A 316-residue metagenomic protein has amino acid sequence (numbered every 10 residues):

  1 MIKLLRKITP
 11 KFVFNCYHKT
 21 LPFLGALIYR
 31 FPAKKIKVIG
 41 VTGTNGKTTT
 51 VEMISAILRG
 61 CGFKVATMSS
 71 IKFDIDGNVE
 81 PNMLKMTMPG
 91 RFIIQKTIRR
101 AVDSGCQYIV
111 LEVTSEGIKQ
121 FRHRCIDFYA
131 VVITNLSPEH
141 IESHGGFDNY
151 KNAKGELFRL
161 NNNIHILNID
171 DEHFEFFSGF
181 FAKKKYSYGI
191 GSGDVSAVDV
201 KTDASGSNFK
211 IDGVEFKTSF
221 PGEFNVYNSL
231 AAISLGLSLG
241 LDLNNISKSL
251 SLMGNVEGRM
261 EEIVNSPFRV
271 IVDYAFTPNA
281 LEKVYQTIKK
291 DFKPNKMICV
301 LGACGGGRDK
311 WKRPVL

Functional and structural regions predicted by a protein language model:
M1-G40, T49-F63, S196, S251 (+1 more regions): Short, basic phosphate-binding NTP loop
K34-I36, S104, F128-V270: Acidic, Mg2+-coordinating active-site environments of NTP-dependent enzymes
G62-I75: Short beta-strand-centered segment that lines the nucleotide-binding/catalytic pocket of NTP-utilizing
P81-T114: Conserved nucleotide-sensing/catalytic segment adjacent to the nucleotide-binding pocket in NTP-handling enzymes
C106-E116, R269-F276: Switch II (G3) loop of P-loop NTPases
E116-R124: Conserved helix/coil segment N-terminal to the catalytic DExD/H
R124-L136, F292-L301: Inter-motif core of Ras-like GTPase G domains
V256, Q286-L316: Active-site beta-alpha connecting loops in nucleotide-dependent enzymes
